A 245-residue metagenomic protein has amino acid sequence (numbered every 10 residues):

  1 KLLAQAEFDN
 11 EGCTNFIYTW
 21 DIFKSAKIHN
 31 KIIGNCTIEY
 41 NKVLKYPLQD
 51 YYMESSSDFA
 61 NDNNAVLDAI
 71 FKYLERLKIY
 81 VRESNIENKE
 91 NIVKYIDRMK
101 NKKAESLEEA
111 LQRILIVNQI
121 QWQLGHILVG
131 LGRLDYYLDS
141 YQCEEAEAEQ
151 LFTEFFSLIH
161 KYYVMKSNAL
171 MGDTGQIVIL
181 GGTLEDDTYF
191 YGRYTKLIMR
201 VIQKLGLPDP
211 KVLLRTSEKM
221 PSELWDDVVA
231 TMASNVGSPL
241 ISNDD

Functional and structural regions predicted by a protein language model:
K1-A69, E87-D245: Conserved catalytic cores of very large enzyme subunits
V66, I70-S84: Low-complexity, highly charged intrinsically disordered N-terminal segments that act as targeting/localization
